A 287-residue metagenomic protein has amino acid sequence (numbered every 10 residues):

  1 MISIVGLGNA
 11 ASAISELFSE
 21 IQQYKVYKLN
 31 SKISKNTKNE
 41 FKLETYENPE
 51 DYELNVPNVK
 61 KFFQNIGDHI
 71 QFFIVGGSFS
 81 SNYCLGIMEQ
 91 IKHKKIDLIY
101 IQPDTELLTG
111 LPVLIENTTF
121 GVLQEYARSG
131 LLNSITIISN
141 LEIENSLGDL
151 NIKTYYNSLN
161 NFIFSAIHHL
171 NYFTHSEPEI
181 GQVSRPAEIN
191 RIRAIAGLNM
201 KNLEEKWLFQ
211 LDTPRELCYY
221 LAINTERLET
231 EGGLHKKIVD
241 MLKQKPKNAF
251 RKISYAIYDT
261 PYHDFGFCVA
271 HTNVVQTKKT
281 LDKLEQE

Functional and structural regions predicted by a protein language model:
M1-E287: Tubulin/FtsZ superfamily GTPase core signature
